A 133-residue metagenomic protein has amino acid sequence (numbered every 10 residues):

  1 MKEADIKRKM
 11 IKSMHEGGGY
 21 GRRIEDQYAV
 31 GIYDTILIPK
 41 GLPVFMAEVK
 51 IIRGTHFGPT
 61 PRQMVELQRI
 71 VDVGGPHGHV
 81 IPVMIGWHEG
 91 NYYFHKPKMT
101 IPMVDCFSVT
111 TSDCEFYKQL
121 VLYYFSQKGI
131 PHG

Functional and structural regions predicted by a protein language model:
M1-D26, K40: Acidic-basic catalytic patches of nuclease active cores, encompassing PD-(D/E)XK and other metal-cofactor nuclease
K7, I11, M64-V71: Short amphipathic alpha-helical segments and helix-helix/interface helices
R23, E48, M84-G86: Structural signal for conserved beta-strand scaffold positions within catalytic alpha/beta enzyme cores
G31-Y33: Change "...and in nucleic-acid phosphodiester-cleaving endonucleases..." to "...and in nucleic-acid processing enzymes
T35-L37, P43-R53: Conserved catalytic cores of phosphodiester-cleaving nucleases, focusing on short active-site segments
M46, R53-V65: Active-site-adjacent loop/helix micro-motif of nuclease/hydrolase catalytic cores
V71-T100: Nucleic-acid nuclease catalytic cores
V104-G133: Charged phosphate-binding loop/patch that engages nucleotide di/tri-phosphates or the phosphate backbone of nucleic
